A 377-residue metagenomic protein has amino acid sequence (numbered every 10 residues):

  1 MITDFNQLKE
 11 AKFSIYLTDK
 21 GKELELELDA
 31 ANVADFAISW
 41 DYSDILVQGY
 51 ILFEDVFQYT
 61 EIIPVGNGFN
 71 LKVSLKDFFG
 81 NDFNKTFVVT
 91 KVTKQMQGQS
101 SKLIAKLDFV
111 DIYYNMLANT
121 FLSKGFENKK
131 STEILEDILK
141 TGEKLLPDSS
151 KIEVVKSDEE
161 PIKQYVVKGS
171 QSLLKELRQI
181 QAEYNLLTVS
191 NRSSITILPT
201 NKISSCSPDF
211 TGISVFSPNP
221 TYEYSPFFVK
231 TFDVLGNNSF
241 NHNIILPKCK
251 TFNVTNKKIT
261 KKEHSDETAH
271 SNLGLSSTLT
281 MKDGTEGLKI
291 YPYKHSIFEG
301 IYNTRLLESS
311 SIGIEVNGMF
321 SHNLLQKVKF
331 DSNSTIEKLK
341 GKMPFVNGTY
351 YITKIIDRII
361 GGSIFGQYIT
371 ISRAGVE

Functional and structural regions predicted by a protein language model:
M1-N119: Assembly/oligomerization scaffold segments
T3-K12, L187-T304, S311-D357: Acidic, small/polar-enriched beta strand-loop surface segments
G49-L52, S101-V110, I195-T196, S311-E315 (+1 more regions): A generic structural motif
V92-G98, I355-G362: Short, conserved beta-turn/loop elements at beta-strand boundaries and strand-helix junctions
Q99-Y224: Charged- and aromatic-enriched interaction segments used to assemble and dock large macromolecular complexes
G169-L173, Q181, S321, F345-G348 (+1 more regions): Active-site-proximal structural scaffolding
S363-E377: Glycine- and charge-enriched low-complexity intrinsically disordered segments
